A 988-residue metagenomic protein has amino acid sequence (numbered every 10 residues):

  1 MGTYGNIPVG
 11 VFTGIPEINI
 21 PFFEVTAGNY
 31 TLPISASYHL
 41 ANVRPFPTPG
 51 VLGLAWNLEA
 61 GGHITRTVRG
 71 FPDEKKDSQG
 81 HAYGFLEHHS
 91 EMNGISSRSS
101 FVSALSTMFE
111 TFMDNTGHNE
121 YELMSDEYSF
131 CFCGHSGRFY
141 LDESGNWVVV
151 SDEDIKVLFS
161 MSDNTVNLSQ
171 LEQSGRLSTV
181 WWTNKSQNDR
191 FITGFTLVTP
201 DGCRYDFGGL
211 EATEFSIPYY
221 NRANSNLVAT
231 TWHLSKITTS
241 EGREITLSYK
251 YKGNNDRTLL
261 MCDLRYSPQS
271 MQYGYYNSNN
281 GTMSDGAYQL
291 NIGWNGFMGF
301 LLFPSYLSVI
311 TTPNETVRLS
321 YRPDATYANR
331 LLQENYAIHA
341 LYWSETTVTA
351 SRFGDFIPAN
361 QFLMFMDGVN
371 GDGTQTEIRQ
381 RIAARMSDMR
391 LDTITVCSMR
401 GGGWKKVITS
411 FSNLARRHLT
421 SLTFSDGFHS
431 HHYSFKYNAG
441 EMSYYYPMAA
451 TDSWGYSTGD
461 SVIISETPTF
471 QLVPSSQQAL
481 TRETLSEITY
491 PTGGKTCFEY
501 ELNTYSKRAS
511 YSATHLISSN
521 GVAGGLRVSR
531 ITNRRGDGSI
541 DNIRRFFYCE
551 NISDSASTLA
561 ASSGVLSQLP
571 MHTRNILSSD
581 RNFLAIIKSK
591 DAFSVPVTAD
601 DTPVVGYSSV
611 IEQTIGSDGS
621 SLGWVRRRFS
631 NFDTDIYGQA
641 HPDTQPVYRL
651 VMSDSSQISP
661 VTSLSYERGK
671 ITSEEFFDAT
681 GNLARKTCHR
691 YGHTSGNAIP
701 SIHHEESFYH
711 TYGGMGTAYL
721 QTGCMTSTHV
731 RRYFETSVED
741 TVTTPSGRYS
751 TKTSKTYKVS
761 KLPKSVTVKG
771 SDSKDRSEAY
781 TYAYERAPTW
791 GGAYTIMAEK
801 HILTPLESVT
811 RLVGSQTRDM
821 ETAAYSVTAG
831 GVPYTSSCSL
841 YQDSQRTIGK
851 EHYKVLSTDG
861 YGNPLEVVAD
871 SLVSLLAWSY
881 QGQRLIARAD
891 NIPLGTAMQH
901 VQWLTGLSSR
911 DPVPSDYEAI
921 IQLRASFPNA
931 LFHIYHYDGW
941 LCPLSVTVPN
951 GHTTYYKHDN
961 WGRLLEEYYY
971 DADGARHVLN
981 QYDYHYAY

Functional and structural regions predicted by a protein language model:
M1-H233, T239-G242, L264-M271, Y276-L301 (+2 more regions): Long, intrinsically disordered, low-complexity, charged/polar and glycine-rich segments
I15-N19, T31, M124-E127, S136 (+24 more regions): Extracellular structured ligand-interaction cores
S37-H39, K250-K252, N503, A783 (+1 more regions): Outer-membrane beta-barrel pore domains and translocons
T196-L197, L234-I237, L307-T311, L422 (+13 more regions): Beta-strand elements of repeat-based all-beta scaffolds
E211, E241, T311-P323, C397-V407 (+3 more regions): Ser/Thr/Pro-rich, low-complexity mucin-like regions that serve as glycosylated stalks/linkers or repetitive adhesive
K252-L259, D324, G440-M448, I886-H900 (+1 more regions): Short, solvent-exposed beta-strand-terminating loops
G253-G286, D324-Y336: Short, flexible helix-coil linker/hinge segments at the edges of structured domains or between repeats
F303-S305, N314-P468, L480-E483, H693-N697 (+3 more regions): Beta-propeller domains
